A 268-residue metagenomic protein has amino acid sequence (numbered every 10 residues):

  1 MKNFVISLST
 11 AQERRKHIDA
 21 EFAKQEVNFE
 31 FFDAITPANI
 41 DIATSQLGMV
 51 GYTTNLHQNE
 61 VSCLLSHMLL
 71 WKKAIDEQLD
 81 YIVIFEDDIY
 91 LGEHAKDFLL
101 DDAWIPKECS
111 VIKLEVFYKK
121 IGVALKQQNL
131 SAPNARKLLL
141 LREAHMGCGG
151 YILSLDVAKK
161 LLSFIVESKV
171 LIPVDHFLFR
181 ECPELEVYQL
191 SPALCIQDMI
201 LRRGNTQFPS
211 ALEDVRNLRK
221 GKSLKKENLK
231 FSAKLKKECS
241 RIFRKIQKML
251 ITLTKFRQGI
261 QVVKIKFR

Functional and structural regions predicted by a protein language model:
M1-F85, I89-R268: An acidic/histidine-cluster motif and surrounding catalytic segment that typifies divalent-metal-assisted enzyme active
